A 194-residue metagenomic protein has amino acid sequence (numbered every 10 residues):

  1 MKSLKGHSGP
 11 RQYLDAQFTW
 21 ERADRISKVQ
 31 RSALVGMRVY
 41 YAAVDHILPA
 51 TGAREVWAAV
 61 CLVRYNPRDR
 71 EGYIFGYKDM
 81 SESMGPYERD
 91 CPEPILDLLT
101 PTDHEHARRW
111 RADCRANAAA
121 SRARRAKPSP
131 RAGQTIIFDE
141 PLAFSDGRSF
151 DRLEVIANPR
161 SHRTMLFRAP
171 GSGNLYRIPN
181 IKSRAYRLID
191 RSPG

Functional and structural regions predicted by a protein language model:
M1-G36, A123: Negatively charged, low-complexity tracts enriched in Asp/Glu with abundant Ser/Thr
A23-K78: N-terminal accessory interaction module
K28-A33, V63, P128-S129, L153-N158: Short, exposed beta-strand/loop patches in secreted or surface proteins that constitute
V39-A42, A59-V63, I74, G133-F138 (+3 more regions): Hydrophobic beta-strand residues in large extracellular and virion-surface proteins
G72-S121, L166-G194: Intrinsically disordered, low-complexity, charged/polar segments
A126-D146: Short coil-to-beta transition motif at edge beta-strands of beta-rich domains
P141-N180: Basic/aromatic-rich interaction segments and small domains that mediate binding to polyanionic partners
